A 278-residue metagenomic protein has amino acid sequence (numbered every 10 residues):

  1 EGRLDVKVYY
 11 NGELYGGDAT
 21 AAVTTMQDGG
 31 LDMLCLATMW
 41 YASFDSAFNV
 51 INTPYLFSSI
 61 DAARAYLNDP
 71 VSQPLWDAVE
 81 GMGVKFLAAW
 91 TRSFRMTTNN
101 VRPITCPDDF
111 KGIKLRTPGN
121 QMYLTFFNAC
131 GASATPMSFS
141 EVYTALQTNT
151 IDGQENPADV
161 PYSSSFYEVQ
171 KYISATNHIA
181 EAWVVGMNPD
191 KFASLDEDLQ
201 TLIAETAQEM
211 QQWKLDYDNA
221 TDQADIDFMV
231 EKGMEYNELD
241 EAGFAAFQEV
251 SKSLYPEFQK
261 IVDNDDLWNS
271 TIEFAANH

Functional and structural regions predicted by a protein language model:
E1-D61, V71-Q73, V79-H278: N-terminal secretory/targeting leader peptides
